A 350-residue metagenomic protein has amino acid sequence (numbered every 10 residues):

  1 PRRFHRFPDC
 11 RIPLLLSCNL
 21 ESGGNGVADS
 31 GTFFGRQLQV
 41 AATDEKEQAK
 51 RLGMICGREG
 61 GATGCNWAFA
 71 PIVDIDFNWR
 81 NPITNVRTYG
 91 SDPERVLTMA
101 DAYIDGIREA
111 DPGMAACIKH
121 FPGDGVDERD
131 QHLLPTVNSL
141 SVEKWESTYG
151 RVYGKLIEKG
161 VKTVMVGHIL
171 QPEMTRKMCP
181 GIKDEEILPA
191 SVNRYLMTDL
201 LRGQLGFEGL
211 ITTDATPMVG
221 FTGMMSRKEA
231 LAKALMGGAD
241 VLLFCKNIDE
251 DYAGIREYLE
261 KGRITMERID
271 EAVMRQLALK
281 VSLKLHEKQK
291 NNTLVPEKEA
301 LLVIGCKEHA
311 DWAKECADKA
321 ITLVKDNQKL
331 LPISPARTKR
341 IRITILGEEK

Functional and structural regions predicted by a protein language model:
P1, R51-A68: Catalytic domains of carbohydrate-active enzymes, especially glycoside hydrolases
P1-A41, D326: N-terminal hydrophobic targeting/anchoring segments and the immediately downstream early-domain regions of hydrolases
P1-P8, N25-G26, S91-R268: Second-shell residues forming the walls of enzyme active-site clefts
N19, G60, Y149, V164 (+3 more regions): Divalent metal-coordination and catalytic microenvironments
L20-E21, A70-F77, F121-G123: Short, solvent-exposed turn/loop segments enriched in Gly/Ser/Thr/Pro and often Arg
A42-R58, P93-T98, E143-S147: Glycine-rich anion/phosphate-binding loops
V73-I83, D251: Short, conserved phosphate-binding/catalytic loop or strand-edge motifs used in phosphoryl-/nucleotidyl-transfer
N193-R194, G203, G223-K350: Preference for extracellular/luminal or secreted protein segments
